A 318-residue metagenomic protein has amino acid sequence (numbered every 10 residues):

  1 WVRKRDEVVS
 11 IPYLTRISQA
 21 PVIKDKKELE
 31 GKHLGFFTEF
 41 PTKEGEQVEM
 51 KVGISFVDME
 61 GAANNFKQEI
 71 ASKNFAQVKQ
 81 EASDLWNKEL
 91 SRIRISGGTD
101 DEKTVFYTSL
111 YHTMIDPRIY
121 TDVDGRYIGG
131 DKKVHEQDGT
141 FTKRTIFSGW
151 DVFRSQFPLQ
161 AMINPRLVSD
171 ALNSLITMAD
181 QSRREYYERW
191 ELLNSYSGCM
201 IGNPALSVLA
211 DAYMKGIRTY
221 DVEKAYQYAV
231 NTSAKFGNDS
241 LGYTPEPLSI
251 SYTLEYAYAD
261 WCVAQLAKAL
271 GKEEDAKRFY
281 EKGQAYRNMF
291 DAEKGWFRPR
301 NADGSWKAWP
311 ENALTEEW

Functional and structural regions predicted by a protein language model:
W1-K143, T177, R184-E185: Acidic/polar, glycine-enriched structural segments that form the non-catalytic walls/loops of the carbohydrate-binding
K67, L192-S195, L314-W318: Short beta-alpha connecting loops at secondary-structure transitions that line or flank enzyme active sites
N87, S91-I95, S109-I115, A161-N164 (+4 more regions): Sec-exported extracytoplasmic/periplasmic mature domains
S109, R126-H135, R218-I250, A292 (+1 more regions): Extended glycan-interaction surfaces of carbohydrate-active proteins
I115-T121, D180-Y186, G237-N238, R287-F297: Secretory-pathway/luminal and periplasmic proteins that interact with or process carbohydrate-rich
T145-L270, Y280: Aromatic-rich carbohydrate-recognition surfaces in CAZymes
E185-E188, A264, A269-W318: Catalytic cores of carbohydrate-active enzymes
